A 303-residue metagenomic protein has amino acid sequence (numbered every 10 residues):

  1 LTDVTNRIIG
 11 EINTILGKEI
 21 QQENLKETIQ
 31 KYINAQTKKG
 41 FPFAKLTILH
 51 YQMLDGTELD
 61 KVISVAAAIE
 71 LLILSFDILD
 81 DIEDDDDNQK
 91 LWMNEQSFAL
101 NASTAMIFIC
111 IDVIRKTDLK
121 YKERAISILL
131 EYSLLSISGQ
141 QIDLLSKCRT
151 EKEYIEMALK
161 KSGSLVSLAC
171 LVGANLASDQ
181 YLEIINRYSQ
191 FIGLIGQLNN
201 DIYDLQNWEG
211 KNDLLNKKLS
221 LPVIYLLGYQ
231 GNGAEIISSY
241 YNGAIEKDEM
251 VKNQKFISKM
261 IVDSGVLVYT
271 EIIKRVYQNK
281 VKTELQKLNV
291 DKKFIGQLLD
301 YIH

Functional and structural regions predicted by a protein language model:
L1-L16: N-terminal amphipathic/basic leader segments beginning at the initiator methionine
N13-T14, E70, D300-H303: Terminal targeting/low-complexity segments that flank the catalytic cores of oxidoreductases
G17-E235: Mg2+-dependent prenyl diphosphate-binding active-site environment of isoprenoid biosynthetic enzymes
Y32-Q36, V281-Q286: Short amphipathic alpha-helical boundary/capping segments
E123-S127, N186, I272-R275, I295-L299: Short, charged, amphipathic alpha-helical segments
I192, N199, Y277-N279, K293: Conserved PLP-dependent catalytic core of the aminotransferase class-I/II
S238-E284: Mobile late-domain/C-terminal helix-loop "cap" segments that border catalytic sites or the cytosolic face
N289-H303: Short, amphipathic C-terminal "tail helix"
